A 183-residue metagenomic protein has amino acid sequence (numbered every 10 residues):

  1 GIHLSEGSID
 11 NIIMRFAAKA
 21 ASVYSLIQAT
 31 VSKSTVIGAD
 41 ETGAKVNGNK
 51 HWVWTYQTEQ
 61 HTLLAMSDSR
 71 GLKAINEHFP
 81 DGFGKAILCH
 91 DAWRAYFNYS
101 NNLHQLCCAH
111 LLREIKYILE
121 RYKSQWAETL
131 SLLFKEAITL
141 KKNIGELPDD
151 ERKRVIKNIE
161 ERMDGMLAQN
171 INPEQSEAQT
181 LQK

Functional and structural regions predicted by a protein language model:
G1-K183: Catalytic center-proximal scaffold of phosphoryl-transfer enzymes
